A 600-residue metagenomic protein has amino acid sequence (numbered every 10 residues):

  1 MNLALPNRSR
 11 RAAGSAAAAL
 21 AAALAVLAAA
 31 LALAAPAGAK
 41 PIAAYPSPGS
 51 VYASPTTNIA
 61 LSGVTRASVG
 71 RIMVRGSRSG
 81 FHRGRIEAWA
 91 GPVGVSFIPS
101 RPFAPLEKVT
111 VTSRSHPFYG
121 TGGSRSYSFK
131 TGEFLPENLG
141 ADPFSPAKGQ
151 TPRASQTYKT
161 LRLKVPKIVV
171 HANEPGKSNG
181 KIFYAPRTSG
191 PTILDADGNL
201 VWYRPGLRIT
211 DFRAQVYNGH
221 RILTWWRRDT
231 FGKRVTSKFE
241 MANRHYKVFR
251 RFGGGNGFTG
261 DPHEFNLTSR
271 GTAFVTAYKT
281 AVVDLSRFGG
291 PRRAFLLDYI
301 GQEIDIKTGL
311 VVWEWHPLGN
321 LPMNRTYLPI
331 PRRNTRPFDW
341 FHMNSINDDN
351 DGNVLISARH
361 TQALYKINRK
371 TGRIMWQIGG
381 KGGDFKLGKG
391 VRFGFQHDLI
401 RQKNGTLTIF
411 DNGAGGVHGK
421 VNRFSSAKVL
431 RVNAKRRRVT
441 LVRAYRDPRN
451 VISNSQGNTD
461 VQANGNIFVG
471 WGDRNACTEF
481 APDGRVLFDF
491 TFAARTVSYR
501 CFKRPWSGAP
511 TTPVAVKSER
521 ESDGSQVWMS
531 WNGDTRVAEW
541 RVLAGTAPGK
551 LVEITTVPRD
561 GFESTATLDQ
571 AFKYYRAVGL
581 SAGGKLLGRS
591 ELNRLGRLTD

Functional and structural regions predicted by a protein language model:
M1-S15: N-terminal secretory signal peptides that target proteins for export/translocation
L3, L24, K40, T57 (+7 more regions): Residue-level marker of intrinsically disordered, low-complexity segments enriched for small/polar residues
A17-A32: Bacterial N-terminal signal peptides
L24-V26, P46, A90, S96 (+3 more regions): Preference for short coil/turn "hinge" residues that link or interrupt alpha-helices
G38-P143: Acidic, low-complexity Ser/Thr/Gly/Pro-rich repeat segments typical of extracellular/periplasmic and surface-exposed
G132-D600: Histidine-/acidic-rich catalytic cores in large beta-rich domains
